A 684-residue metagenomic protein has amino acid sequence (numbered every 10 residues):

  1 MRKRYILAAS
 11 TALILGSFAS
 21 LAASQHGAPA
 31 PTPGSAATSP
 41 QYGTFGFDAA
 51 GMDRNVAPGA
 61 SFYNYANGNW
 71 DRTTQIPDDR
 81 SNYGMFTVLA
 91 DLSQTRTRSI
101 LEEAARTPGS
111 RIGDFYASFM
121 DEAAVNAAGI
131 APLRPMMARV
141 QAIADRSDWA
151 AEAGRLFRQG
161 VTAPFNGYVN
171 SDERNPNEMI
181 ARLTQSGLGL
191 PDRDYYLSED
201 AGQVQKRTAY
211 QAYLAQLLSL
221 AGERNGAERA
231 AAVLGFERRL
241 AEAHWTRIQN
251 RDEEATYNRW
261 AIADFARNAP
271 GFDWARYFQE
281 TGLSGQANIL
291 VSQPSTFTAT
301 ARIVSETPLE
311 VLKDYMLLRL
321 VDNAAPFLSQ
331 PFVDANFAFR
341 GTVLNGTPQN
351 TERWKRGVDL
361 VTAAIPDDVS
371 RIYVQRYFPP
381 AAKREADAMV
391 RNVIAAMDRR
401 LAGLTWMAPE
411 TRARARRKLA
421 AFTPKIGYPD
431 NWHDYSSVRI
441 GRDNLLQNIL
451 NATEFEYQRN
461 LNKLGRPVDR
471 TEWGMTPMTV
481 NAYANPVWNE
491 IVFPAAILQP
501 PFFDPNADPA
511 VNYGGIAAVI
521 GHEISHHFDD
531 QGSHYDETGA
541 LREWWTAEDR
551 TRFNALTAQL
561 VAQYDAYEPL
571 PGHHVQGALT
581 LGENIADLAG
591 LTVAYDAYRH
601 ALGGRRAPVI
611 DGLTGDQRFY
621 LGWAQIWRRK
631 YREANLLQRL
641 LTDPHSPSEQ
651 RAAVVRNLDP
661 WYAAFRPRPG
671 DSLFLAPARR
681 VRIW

Functional and structural regions predicted by a protein language model:
R2-A23: Gram-negative bacterial Sec-dependent N-terminal signal peptides
S20-T32: Signal peptide processing junction and immediate N-terminal pro/mature segment of secreted/exported proteins
P33-A50: Short, Gly/Pro- and small/polar-rich lid/capping loops
A36, A90, N268-G271, L283 (+6 more regions): Intrinsically disordered, low-complexity linker/terminal regions across diverse proteins
T38-G43, V56-I130, L190: Active-site-surrounding "flap" and adjacent substrate/cofactor-binding loops of secreted or lumenal enzymes, prototyped
M52-R72, Y196, D200-S219, L581 (+1 more regions): Hydrophobic/aromatic-rich, well-ordered segments within soluble, folded domains that form packed cores
Y65-N69, T73, L89-L92, R96 (+19 more regions): Structured segments of extracytoplasmic/periplasmic soluble domains in secreted or envelope-associated proteins
E102-N392: Noncatalytic, helix-rich "gating/capping" subdomain that lines the substrate-entry/channel surface of large enzyme
